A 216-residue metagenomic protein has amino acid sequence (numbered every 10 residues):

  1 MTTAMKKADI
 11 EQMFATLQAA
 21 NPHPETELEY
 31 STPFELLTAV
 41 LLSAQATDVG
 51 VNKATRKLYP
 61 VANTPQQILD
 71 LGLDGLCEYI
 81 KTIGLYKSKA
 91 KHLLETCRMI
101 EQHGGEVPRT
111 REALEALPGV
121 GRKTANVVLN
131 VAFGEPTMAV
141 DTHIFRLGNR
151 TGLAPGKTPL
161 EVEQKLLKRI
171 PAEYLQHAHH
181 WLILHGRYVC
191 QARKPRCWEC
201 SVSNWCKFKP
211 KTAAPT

Functional and structural regions predicted by a protein language model:
T2-T216: Catalytic cores of DNA base-excision repair glycosylases
